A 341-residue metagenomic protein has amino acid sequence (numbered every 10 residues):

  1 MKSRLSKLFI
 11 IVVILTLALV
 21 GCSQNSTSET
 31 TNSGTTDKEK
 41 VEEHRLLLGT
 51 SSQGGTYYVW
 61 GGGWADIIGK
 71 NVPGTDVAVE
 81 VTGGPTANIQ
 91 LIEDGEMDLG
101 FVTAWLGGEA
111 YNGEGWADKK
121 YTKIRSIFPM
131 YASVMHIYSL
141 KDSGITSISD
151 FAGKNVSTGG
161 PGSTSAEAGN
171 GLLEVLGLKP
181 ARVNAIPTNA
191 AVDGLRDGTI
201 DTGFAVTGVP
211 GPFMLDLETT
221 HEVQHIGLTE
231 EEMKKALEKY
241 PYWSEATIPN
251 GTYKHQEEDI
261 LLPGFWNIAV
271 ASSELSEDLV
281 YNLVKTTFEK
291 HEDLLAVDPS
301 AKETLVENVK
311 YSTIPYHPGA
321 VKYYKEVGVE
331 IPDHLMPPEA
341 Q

Functional and structural regions predicted by a protein language model:
M1-R45, P338-Q341: Short, low-complexity disordered leader/linker segments with a strong preference for bacterial N-terminal type II
K38-L47, T56-G63, T86-G107, H136: Conserved N-terminal glycine/acidic-rich loop preference
E43-N71, T75-D76, S133-D197, K310 (+1 more regions): Bilobed "Venus flytrap"/periplasmic-binding protein-like clamshell domains and structurally analogous long
L47-G49, I68-V81, A87, D94-E96 (+4 more regions): N-terminal secretory/targeting leader peptides
M97-Y131: Acidic, polar ligand-binding/catalytic clefts
A104-L106, G113-A117, S143, K179-V270: Pocket-lining segment of extracytoplasmic ligand-binding domains
N155-G171, P241-T313: Ligand-binding clefts/hinges and TM-proximal coupling segments of bilobed small-molecule sensing domains
R196-D197, T207-H225, E232, L237-E238 (+2 more regions): An extracytoplasmic/periplasmic, membrane-proximal ligand-sensing/linker region
